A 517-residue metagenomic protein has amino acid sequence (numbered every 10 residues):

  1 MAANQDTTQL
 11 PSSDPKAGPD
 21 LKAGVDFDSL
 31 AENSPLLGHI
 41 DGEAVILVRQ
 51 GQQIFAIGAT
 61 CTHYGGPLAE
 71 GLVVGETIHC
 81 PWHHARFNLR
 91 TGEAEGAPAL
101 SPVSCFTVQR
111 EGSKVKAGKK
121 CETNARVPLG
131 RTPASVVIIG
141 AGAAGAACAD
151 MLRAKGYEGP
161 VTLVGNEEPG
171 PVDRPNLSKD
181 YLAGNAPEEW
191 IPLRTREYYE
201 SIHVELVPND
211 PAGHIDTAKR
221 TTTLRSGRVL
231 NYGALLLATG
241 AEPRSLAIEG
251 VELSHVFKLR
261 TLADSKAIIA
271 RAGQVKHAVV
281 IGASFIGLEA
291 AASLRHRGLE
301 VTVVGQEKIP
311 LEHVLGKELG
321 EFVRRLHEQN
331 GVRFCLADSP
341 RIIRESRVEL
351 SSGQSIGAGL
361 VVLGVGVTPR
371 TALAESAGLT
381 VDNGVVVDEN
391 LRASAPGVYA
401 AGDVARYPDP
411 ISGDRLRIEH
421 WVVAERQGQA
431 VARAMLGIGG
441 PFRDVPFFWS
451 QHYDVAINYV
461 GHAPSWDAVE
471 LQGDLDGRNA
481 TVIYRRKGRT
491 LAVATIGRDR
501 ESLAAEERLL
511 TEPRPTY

Functional and structural regions predicted by a protein language model:
M1-V74, Q109-C121: N-terminal pre-ligand scaffold of iron-sulfur
I40-D41, E158, R194-S201, E205-L224 (+2 more regions): A Rossmann-like FAD-binding core segment of flavoenzymes
I57, Q354-T380, Y453-Y517: C-terminal catalytic lobe of FAD-dependent flavoproteins
G92, E252-V275, R347-E349, Q354-A430: FAD-site-proximal beta/loop scaffold in flavoenzymes
R131-E205, R244, A291-L315, A504: Beta1-alpha1 glycine-rich phosphate/pyrophosphate-binding loop at the start of Rossmann-like nucleotide-binding domains
P133-V137, V404-R500: Mid-to-C-terminal Rossmann-like scaffold of FAD/NAD(P)H-dependent oxidoreductases
P169, P175-P192, K266, H277 (+3 more regions): Rossmann-like dinucleotide-binding cores of NAD(P)H-dependent redox enzymes
T239-R297: Glycine-rich dinucleotide-binding loop and its adjacent helix/turn
